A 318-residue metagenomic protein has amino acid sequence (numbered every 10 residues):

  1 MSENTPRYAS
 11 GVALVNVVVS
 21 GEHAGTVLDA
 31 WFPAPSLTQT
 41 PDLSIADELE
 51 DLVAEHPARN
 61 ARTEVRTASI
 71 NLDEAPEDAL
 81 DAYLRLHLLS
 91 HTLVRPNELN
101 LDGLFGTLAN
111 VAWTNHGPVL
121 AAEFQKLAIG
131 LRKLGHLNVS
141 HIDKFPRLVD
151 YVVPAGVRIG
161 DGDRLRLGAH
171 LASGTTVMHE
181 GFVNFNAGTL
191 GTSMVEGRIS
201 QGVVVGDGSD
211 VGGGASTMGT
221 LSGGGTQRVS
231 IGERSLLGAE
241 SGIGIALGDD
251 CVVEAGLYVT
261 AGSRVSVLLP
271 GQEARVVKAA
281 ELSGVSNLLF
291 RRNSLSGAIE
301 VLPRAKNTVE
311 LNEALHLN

Functional and structural regions predicted by a protein language model:
M1-D150, E281-N318: Terminal amphipathic alpha-helical/low-complexity segments used for targeting or macromolecular assembly
T26, A155, D161, S173 (+1 more regions): A generic secondary-structure signal marking the coil-to-beta-strand transition
I142-L165: Active-site-adjacent loop/helix segments that line or gate small-molecule/cofactor pockets in enzymes
V157-I159, D163-L165, A169-L171, T175-V177 (+8 more regions): A structural motif detector for beta-strand N-caps
Q227-G232, A280-S286: Glycine-rich, flexible loop segments associated with nucleotide phosphate handling
D249-D250, V265-V267, R304-A305: Composition- and surface-driven signal marking solvent-exposed, interaction-prone regions in large proteins
G262-E281: A conserved acidic, glycine/proline-rich C-terminal tail/linker
